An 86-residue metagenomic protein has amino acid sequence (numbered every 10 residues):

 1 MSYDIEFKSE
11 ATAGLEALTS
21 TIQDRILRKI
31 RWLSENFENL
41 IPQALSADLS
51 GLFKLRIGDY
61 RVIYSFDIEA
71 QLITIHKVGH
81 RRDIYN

Functional and structural regions predicted by a protein language model:
M1-R56, I68-T74, D83-N86: Basic, Lys/Arg-enriched alpha-helical interface segments
D59: Glycine-rich phosphate-binding loop
S65: Conserved Hanks-type protein kinase catalytic core
G79: Residues forming the ATP-binding cleft of Hanks-type serine/threonine protein kinase domains
